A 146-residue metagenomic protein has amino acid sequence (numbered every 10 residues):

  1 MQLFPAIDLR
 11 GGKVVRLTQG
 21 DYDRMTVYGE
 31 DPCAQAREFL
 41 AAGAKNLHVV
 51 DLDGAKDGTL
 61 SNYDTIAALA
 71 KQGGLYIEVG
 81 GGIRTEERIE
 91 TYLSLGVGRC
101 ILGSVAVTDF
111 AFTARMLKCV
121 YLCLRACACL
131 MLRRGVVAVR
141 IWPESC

Functional and structural regions predicted by a protein language model:
M1-Y76, I83-E87, C119-C146: Conserved N-terminal beta1-alpha1 strand-loop-helix module at the mouth
G20-Y22, G96-I101: Short, basic, glycine/proline-bearing loop/turn elements
Q72-G73, I77-R99, A111: Catalytic cores of alpha/beta
C100-F112, G135-V139: Active-site glycine- and acidic-residue-rich loops that bind and position anionic ligands or nucleotide-like cofactors
F112-C119: C-terminal helical cap(s) of enzyme catalytic domains, especially alpha/beta-barrels
